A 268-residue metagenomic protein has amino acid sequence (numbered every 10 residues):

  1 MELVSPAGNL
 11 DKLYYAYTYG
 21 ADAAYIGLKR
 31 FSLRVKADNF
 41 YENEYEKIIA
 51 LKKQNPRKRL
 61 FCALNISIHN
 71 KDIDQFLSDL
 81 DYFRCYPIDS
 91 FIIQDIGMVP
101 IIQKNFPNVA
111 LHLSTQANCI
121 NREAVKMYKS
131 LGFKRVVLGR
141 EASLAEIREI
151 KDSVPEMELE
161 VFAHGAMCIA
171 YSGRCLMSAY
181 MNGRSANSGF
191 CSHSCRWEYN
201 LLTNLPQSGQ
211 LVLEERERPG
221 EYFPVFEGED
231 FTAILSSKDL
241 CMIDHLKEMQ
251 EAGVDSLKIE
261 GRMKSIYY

Functional and structural regions predicted by a protein language model:
M1-C119, L138, A145-S256, M263-Y268: Active-site pocket-lining/capping segments in soluble small-molecule metabolic enzymes
N121-E123: Conserved nucleotide-cofactor-binding alpha/beta core module
R135: Conserved glycine-bearing catalytic or ligand-binding loops at nucleotide- and phosphate-handling centers of large
